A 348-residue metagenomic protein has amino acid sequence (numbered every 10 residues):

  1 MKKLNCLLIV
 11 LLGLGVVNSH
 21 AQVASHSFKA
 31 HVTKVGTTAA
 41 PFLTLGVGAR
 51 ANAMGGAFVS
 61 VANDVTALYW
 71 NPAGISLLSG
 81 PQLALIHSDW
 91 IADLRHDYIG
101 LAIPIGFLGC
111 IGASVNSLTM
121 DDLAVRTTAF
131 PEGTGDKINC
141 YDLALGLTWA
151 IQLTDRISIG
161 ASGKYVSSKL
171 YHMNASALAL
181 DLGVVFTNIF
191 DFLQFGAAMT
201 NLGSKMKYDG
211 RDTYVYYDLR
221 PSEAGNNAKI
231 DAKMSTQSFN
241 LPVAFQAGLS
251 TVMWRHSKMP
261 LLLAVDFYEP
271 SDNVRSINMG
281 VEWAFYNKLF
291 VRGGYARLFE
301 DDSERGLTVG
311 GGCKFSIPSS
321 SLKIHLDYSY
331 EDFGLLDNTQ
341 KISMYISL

Functional and structural regions predicted by a protein language model:
M1-T37: Cleavable N-terminal export/targeting peptides
Q22-N52, H96-L348: Outer-membrane beta-barrel porins/channels
L43-G46, A67, A73-L78, D89-I91 (+1 more regions): Short secondary-structure boundary/capping segments within folded domains
R50-S76: Single transmembrane alpha-helix segments in multi-pass membrane proteins
G56-F58, P81-W90, S329-E331: Short strand-turn segments of transmembrane beta-barrel domains in outer membranes, especially the first one or two
F58, P72-G74, H87-I91, Y98 (+2 more regions): Short glycine-rich, polar/acidic loop-and-turn segments at beta strand-coil junctions
I86-I91, T134-I138: Short secondary-structure transition/capping motifs
